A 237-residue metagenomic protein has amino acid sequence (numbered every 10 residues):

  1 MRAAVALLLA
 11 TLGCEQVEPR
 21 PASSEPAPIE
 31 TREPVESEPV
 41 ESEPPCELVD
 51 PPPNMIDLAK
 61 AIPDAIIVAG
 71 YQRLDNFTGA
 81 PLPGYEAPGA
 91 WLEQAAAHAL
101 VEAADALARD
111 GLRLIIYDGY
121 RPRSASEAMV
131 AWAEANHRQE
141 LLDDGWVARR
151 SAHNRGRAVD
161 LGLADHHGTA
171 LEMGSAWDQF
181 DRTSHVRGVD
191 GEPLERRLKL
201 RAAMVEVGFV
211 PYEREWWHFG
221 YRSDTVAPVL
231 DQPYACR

Functional and structural regions predicted by a protein language model:
M1-P19: Sec-dependent N-terminal signal peptides
E15-G119, A131-R214, S223-R237: Extracytoplasmic cell-surface/polysaccharide-interacting catalytic and binding patches
P122: Segments that shape or occlude catalytic/ligand-binding pockets
A125: Short, well-ordered surface patches within globular domains
A128: Thiolate-centered catalytic microenvironments shared by cysteine-dependent enzyme domains
F219: Conserved metal-phosphate-binding beta-hairpin within the catalytic cores of diverse ATP-dependent phosphoryl-transfer
